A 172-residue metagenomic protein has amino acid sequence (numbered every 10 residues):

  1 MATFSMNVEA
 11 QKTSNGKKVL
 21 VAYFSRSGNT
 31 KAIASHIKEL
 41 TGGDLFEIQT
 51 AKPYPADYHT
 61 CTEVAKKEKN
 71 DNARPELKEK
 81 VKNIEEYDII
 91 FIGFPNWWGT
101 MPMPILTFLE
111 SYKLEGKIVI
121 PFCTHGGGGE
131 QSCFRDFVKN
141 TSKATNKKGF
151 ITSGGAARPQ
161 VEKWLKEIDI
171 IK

Functional and structural regions predicted by a protein language model:
T3-A51, E63-K172: FMN-binding flavodoxin-like domain, especially the glycine-rich phosphate-binding loop
P53-Y58: Periplasmic c-type cytochrome electron-transfer domains
